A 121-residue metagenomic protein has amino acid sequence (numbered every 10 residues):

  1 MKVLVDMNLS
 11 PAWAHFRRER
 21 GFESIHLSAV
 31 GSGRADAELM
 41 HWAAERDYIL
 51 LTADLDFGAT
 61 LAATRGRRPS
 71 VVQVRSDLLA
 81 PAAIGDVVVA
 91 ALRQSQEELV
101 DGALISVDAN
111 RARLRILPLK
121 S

Functional and structural regions predicted by a protein language model:
K2-I49: N-terminal first-folded block
M7, A53-L55, S76: Short secondary-structure boundary segments
P11, F57-A59, R113: Glycine-rich nucleotide phosphate-binding loop and flanking beta-alpha elements of Rossmann-like dinucleotide-binding
R17, L61, P118: Short, flexible helix/strand-to-coil boundary loops that buttress conserved ligand/catalytic motifs in alpha/beta
A44-L61: Acidic, metal-binding active-site segment of PIN/NYN-like and related structure-specific nucleases
G58-L92: Mid-chain, well-packed structural core segment of small domains
S95-S121: Charged phosphate-binding loop/patch that engages nucleotide di/tri-phosphates or the phosphate backbone of nucleic
